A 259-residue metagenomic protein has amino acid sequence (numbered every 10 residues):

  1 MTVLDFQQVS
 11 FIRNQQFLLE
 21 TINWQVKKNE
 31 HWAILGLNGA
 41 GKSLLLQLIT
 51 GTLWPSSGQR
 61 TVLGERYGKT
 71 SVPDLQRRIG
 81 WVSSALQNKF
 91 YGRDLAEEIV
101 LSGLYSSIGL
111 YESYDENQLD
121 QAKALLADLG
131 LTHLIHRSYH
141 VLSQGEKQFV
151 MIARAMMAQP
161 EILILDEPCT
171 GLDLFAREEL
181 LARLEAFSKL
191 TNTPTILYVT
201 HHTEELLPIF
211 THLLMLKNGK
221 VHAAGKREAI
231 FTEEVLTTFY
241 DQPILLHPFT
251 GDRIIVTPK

Functional and structural regions predicted by a protein language model:
T50: Helix-to-loop junction immediately C-terminal to a conserved catalytic motif
G58-G68, L75: Conserved ABC transporter NBD signature motif
E116-L134: Conserved ABC ATPase "signature" region
S138-L142, E146: Conserved ABC ATPase signature
L163-E167: Catalytic Walker B motif of ABC-type/P-loop ATPase nucleotide-binding domains
F239-K259: ABC ATPase nucleotide-binding domains
